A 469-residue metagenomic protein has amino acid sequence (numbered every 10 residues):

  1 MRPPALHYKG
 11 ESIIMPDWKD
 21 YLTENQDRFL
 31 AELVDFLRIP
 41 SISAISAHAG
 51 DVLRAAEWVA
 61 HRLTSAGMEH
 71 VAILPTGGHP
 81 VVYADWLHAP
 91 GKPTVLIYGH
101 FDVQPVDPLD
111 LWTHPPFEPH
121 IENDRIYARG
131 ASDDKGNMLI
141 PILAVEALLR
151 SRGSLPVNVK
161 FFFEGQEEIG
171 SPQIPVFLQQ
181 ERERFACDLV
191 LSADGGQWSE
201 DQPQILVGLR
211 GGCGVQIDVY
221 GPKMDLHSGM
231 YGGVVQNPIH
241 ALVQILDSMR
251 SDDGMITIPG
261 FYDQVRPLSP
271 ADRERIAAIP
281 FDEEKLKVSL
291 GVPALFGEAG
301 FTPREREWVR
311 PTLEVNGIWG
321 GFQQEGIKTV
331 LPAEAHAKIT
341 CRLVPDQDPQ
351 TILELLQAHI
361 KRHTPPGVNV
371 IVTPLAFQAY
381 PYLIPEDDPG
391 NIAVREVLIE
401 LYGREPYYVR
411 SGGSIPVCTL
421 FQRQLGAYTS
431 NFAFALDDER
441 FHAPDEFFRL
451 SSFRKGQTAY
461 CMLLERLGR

Functional and structural regions predicted by a protein language model:
P3-I14: Short, Lys/Arg-enriched N-terminal segments with co-localized hydrophobic residues within the first ~10-30 amino acids
M15-L109, E334, T351: N-terminal helical capping/dimerization or prosegment-like subdomains of hydrolases acting on amide or phosphate bonds
K92-F163, K455: Active-site metal-coordination/substrate-binding segment of hydrolases, especially metallo-dependent peptidases
F101-V103, F162-G170, A193-Q197, G221-K223 (+2 more regions): Acidic, glycine-rich active-site loops and adjacent beta-strand->loop/helix elements that engage anionic groups
S132-G208: Acidic/histidine-rich catalytic neighborhood of metal-dependent amide-processing enzymes
S199-E200, T257-E334, P345-L355, H363 (+1 more regions): An extended, acidic, His-containing surface patch that forms the Zn2+-binding/catalytic region of metallohydrolases
Q204-Y220, S430-F434: Flexible glycine/proline-rich, aromatic-decorated loop/lid segments
G232-D253: A short core secondary-structure module
